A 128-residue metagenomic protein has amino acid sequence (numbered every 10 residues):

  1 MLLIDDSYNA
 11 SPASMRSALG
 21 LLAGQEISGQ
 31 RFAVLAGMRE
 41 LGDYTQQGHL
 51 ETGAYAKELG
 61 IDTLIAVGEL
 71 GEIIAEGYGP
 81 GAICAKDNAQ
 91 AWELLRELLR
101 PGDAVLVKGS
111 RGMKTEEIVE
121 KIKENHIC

Functional and structural regions predicted by a protein language model:
M1-C128: ATP-dependent carboxylate-amine ligase
